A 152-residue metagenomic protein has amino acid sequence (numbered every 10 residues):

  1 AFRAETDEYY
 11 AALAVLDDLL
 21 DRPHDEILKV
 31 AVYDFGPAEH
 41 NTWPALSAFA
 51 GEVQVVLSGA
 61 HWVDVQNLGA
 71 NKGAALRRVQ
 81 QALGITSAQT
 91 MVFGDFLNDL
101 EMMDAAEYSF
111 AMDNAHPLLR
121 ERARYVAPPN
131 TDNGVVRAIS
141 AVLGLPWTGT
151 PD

Functional and structural regions predicted by a protein language model:
A1-F93, L97: Conserved acidic, metal-coordinating active-site core of Asp-based, Mg2+-dependent phosphoryl-transfer enzymes
D64-D152: Mg2+-dependent phosphoryl-transfer enzymes with acidic/Ser/Thr/Gly-rich catalytic loops
